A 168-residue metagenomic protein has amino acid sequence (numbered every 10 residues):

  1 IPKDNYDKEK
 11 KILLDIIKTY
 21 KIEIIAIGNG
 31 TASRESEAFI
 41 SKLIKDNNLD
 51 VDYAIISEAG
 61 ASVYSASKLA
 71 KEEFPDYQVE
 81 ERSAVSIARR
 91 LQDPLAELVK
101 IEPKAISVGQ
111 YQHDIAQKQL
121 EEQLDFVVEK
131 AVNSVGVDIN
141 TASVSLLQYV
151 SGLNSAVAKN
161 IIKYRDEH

Functional and structural regions predicted by a protein language model:
I1-Y77, A84: Duplex nucleic acid-engaging cores and interfaces of nucleic-acid transaction enzymes
E72-E167: Long, highly charged, low-complexity intrinsically disordered interaction regions that mediate electrostatic DNA/RNA
